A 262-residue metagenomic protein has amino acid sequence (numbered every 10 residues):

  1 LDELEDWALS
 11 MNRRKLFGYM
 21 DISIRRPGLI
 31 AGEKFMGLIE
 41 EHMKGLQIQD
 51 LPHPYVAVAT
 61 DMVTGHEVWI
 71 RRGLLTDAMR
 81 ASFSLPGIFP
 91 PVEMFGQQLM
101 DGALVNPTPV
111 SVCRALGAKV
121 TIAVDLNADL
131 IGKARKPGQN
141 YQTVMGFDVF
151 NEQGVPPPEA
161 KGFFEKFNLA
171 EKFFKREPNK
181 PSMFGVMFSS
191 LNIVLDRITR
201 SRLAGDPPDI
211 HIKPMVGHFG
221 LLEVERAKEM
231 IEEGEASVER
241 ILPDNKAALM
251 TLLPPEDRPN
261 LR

Functional and structural regions predicted by a protein language model:
L1-R262: Patatin-like phospholipase
